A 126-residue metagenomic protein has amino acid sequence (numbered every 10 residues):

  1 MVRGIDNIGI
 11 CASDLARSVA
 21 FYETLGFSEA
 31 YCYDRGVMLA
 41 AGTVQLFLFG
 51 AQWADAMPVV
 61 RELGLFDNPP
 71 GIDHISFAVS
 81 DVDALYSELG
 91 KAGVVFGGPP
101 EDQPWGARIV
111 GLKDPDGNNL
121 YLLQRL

Functional and structural regions predicted by a protein language model:
M1-I5, S28-F77, Y86-K113, Q124-L126: Vicinal oxygen chelate
G9-L15: Conserved beta-strand-loop-alpha-helix junction that forms the acyl-donor binding cleft
C11, A78-V79: Active-site-adjacent beta-strand anchor residues
R17, V82-Y86: Short, conserved charged micro-motifs
S18-E23, L89, G117: Conserved active-site tyrosine of GNAT-family acetyltransferases
N119-L122: Short glycine-/small-residue motifs
